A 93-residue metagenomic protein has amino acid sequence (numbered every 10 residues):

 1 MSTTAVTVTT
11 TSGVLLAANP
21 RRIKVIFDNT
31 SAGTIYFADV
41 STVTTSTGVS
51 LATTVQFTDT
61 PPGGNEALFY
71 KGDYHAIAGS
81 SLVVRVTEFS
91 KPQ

Functional and structural regions predicted by a protein language model:
M1-P20, V43-L51: Surface-exposed ligand/attachment interfaces on beta-rich extracellular proteins
M1-V14, I77-Q93: C-terminal interaction-tip segments
V6-V8, V25-F27, I35-F37, Y74 (+1 more regions): Hydrophobic beta-strand residues in large extracellular and virion-surface proteins
L16-A17, I26-D28: Short secondary-structure boundary/capping segments within folded domains
A17, A52-K71: Beta-sandwich interaction modules
R21-V25, E66-L82: Noncatalytic modules at the cell exterior or secretory-pathway interfaces, chiefly beta-strand-rich lectin/adhesion
D28-T47: Short, surface-exposed beta-strand/strand-loop-strand elements in extracellular ectodomains
